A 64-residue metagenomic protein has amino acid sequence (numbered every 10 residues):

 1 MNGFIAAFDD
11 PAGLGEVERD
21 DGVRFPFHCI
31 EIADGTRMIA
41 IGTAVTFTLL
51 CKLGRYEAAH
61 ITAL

Functional and structural regions predicted by a protein language model:
M1-D10: Structural detector for short beta-strands of small beta-barrel domains
A7, R19, E31, H60-A63: A residue-level detector for short acidic-glycine micro-motifs
P11-V17: Short aromatic-glycine-enriched beta-strand elements
V23-E31: A short macromolecule-binding patch
A33-T46: Short nucleic-acid-contacting surface segments enriched for D/E, G, S/T with interspersed K/R
L50-L64: OB-fold/S1-family single-stranded nucleic acid-binding modules
